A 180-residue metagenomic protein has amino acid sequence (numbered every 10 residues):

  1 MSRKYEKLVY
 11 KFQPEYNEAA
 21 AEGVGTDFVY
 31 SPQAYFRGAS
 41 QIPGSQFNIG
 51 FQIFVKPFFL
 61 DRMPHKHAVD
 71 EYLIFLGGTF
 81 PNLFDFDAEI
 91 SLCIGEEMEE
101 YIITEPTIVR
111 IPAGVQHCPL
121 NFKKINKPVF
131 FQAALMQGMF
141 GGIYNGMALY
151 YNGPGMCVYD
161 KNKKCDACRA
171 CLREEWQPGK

Functional and structural regions predicted by a protein language model:
M1-E15, L120-K180: Double-stranded beta-helix
M1-P64, W176-K180: A short, N-terminal "cap"/entry segment at the start of jelly-roll beta-barrel domains of the cupin/DSBH fold
F47, D70, A88, K127-P128: Residues at beta-strand starts and edge strands
G50-F54, F75, S91-C93, L120 (+1 more regions): Residues in well-ordered beta-strands of folded domains
F51, L73, E100, I108-R110 (+1 more regions): Conserved hydrophobic/aromatic beta-strand scaffold that supports enzyme active sites
F58-Y72, F80-A88: A short beta-loop-beta micro-motif enriched in histidine and acidic residues
F75-T104, G142-Y144: A short beta-strand-loop-beta hairpin characteristic of the jelly-roll/cupin
E96, Y101-K123: Conserved metal-binding segment of the jelly-roll/cupin
